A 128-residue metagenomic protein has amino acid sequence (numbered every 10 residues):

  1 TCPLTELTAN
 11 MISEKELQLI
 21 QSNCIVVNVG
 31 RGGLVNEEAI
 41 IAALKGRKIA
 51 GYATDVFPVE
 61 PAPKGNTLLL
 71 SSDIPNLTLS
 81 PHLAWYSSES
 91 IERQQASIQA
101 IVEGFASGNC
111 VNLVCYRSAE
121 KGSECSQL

Functional and structural regions predicted by a protein language model:
T1-L4, N28-V29: Short, well-ordered coil/turn residues at beta-beta hairpins and beta-strand->alpha-helix junctions within
P3, M11, F57: Active-site segment flanking the S-adenosylmethionine/decSAM binding pocket in AdoMet-dependent transferases
L4-T5, Y86: Active-site beta-alpha loop architecture of Rossmann-like, nucleotide-cofactor-dependent enzymes
E6-V26, E37-E38: Rossmann-fold NAD(P) dinucleotide-binding segment
N23-I25, V29-L128: Rossmann-like dinucleotide-binding domain for NAD(H)/NADP(H)
